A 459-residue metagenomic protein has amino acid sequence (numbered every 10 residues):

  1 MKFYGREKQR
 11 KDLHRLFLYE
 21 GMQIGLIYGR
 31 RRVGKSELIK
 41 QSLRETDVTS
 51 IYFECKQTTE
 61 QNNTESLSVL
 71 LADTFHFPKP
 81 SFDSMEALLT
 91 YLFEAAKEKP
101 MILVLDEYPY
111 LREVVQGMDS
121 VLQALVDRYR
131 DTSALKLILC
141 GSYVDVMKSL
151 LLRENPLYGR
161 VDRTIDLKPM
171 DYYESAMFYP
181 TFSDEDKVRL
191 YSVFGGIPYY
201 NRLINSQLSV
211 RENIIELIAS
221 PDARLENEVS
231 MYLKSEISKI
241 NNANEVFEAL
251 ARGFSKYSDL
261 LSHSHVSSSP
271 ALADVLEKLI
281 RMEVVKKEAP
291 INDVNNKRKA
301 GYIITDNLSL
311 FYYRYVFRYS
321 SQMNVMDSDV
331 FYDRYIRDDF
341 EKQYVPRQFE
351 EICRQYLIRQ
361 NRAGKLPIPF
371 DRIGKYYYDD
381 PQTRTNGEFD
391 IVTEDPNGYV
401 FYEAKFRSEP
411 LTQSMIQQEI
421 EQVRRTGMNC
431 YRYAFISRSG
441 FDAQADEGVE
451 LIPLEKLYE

Functional and structural regions predicted by a protein language model:
M1-R334: Phosphate-binding site recognition
A300-E459: A cross-kingdom feature that marks ATP-driven nucleic-acid transaction machinery
